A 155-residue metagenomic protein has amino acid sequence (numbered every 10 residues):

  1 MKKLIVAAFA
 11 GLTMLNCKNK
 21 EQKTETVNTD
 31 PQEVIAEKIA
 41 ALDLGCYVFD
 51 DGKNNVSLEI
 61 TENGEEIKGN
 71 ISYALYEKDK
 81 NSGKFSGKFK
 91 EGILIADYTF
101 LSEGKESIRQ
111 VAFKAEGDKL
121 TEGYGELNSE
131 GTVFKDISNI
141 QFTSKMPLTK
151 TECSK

Functional and structural regions predicted by a protein language model:
M1-L15: Sec-dependent bacterial lipoprotein signal peptides
C17-K20: Bacterial signal peptide processing site
K23-I39: N-terminal, intrinsically disordered, polar/charged segments of Gram-positive cell-envelope systems that serve as
I35-N54: Tryptophan-anchored aromatic micro-motifs
D51, I67-K68, I95-K155: Beta-sheet ligand-binding and adhesion/scaffold domains
K53-S57, D79-K84, K105-Q110: Short, surface-exposed coil-to-beta transition loops
I60-K88: N-terminal glycine/threonine-rich, aromatic-flanked beta-hairpin/loop signature
